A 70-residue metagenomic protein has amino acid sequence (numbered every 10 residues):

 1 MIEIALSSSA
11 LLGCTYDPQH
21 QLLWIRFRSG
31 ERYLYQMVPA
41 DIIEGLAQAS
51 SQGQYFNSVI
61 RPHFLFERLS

Functional and structural regions predicted by a protein language model:
M1-S70: Acidic/histidine-enriched, beta-strand-rich ligand/metal-binding domains
